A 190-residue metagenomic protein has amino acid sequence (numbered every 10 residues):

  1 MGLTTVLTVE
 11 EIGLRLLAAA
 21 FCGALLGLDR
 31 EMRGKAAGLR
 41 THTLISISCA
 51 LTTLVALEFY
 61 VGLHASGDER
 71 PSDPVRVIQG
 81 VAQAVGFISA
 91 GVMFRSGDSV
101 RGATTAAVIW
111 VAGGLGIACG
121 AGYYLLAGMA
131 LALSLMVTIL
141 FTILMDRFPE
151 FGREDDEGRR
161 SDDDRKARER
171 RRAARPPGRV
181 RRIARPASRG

Functional and structural regions predicted by a protein language model:
M1-E69, D73-V75, A127-M129, R165 (+1 more regions): Alpha-helical transmembrane segments and their membrane-interface boundaries that form or gate the permeation pathway
G23-A36, F87-R101, I143-D146: C-terminal ends of transmembrane helices
L44-L54, A107-G120, D162: Small-residue-rich segments of transmembrane alpha-helices in multi-pass membrane proteins, especially helix faces
E58-F59, V75-V92: Hydrophobic, membrane-facing alpha-helical anchors
R76, G122-L135: Loop-to-transmembrane alpha-helix initiation sites
R101-A107, L125-A130: Hydrophobic alpha-helical membrane segments of integral membrane proteins
S134-I143: Alpha-helical transmembrane segments and their membrane-interface exit regions
G152-E169: Short, highly charged, low-complexity non-transmembrane loops/tails of multi-pass membrane proteins
